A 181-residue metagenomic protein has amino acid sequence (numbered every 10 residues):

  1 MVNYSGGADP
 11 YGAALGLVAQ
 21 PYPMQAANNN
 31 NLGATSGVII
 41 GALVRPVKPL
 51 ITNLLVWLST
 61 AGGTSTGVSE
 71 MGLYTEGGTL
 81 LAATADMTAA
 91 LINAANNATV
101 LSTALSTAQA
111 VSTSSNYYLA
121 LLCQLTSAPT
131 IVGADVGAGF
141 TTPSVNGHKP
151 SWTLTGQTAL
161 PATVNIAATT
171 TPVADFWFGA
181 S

Functional and structural regions predicted by a protein language model:
M1-A14, P172, A180-S181: Short, intrinsically disordered N-terminal pre-domain segments
Y11-M24, G37-V38, L58-A61, M71 (+2 more regions): Surface-exposed, glycine- and small/polar-enriched segments that build interaction surfaces at terminal
A26-V38, L91-N97, A168: Extracellular beta-rich ligand/substrate-recognition surface
S36-G37, R45-N53: Extended extracellular/luminal ectodomain segments enriched in beta-structured repeat modules
P49-A61, L119: A short beta-strand element within beta-rich, extracytoplasmic domains of secreted/secretory-pathway proteins
T66-G147: Aromatic- and Gly/Pro-enriched, solvent-exposed loop/edge beta-strand patches characteristic of beta-rich domains
L122-S181: Short, surface-exposed beta-strand/loop patches at domain edges that form aromatic-rich interfacial subsites
